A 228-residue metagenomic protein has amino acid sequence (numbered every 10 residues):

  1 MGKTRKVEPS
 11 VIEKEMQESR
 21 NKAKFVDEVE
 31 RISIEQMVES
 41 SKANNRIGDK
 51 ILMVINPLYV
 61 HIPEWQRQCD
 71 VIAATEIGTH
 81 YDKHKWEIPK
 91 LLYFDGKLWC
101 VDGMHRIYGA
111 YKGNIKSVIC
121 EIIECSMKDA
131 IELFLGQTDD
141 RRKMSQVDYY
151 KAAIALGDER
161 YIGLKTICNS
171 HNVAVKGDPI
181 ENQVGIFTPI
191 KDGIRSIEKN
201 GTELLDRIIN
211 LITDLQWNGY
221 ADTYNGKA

Functional and structural regions predicted by a protein language model:
G2-V101, H105-K112, K116-E124: Short alpha-helix boundary/capping and kink motifs at helix termini
T4-K14, E18, I115-A228: Solvent-exposed functional surfaces
